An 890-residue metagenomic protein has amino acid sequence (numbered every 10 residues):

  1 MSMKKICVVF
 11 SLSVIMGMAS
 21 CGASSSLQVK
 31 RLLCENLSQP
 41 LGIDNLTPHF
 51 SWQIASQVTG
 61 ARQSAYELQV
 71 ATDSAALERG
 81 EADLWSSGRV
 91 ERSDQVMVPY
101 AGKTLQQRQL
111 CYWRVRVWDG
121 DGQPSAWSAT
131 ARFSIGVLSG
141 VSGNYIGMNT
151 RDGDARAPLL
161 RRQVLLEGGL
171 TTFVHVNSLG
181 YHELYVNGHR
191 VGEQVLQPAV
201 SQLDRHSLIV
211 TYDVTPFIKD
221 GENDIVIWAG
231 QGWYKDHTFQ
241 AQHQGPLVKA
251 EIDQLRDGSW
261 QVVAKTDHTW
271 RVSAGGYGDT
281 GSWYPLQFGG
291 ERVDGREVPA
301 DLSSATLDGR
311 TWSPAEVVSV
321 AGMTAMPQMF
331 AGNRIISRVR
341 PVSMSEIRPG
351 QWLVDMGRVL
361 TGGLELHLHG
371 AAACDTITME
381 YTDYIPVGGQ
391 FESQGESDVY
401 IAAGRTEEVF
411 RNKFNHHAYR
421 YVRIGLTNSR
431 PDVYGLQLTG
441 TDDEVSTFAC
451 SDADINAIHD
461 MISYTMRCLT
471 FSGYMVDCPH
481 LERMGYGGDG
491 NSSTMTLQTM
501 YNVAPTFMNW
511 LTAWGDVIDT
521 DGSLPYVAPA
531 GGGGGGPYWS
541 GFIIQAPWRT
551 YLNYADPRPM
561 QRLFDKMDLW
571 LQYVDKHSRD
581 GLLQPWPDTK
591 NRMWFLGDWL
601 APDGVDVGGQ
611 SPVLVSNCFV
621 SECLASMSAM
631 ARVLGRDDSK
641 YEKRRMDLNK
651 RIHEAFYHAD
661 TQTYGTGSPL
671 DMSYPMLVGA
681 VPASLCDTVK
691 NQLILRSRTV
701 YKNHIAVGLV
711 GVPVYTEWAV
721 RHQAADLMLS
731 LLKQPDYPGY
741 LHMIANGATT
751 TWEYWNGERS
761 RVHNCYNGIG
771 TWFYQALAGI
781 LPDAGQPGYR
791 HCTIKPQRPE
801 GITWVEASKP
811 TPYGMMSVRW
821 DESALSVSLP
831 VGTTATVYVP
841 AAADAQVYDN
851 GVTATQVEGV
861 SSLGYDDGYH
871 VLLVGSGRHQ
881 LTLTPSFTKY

Functional and structural regions predicted by a protein language model:
M1-I6: Positively charged n-region of N-terminal signal peptides that target proteins for export
V9-G17: Bacterial N-terminal signal peptides
G17-L27: Bacterial Sec-dependent signal peptides at the C-terminal "C-region" and cleavage site
L27-L110, R114-M475, P479, P505-M508 (+4 more regions): Extracellular/oxidizing-compartment recognition motifs
V98-P99, W352-M356, V409-N412, L583 (+3 more regions): Generic recognition of long tandem-repeat/solenoid scaffolds
D204-H206, G295, H459, S463-M466 (+4 more regions): Surface-exposed acidic, glycine/proline-enriched linker/cap segments that occur as 15-30-residue helix-coil
W233, G485-S826, V831-A841: Active-site core of glycosidic bond-cleaving carbohydrate-active enzymes
Q244, E251, A264-K265, T269-D301 (+4 more regions): Non-catalytic C-terminal accessory modules of carbohydrate-active enzymes
